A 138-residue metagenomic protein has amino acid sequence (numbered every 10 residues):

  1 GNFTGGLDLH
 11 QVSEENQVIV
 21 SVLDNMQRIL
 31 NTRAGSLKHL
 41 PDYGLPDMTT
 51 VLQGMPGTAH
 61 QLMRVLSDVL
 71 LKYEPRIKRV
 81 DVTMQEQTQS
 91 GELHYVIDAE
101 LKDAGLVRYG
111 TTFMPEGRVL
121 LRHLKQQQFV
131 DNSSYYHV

Functional and structural regions predicted by a protein language model:
G1-H60, Q89-E92, V96, E100-V138: Immediate N-terminus of the mature polypeptide
I29, V69-K72: Solvent-exposed, charged/polar functional surfaces in cytosolic regulatory/catalytic domains
H39, K78-V82: Short beta-strand elements
A59-D68: Compact soluble domain cores
L71-R79: Short secondary-structure junctions
T83-Q87: Short, solvent-exposed loop/turn elements at beta->coil junctions and helix N-caps that rim active or binding pockets
